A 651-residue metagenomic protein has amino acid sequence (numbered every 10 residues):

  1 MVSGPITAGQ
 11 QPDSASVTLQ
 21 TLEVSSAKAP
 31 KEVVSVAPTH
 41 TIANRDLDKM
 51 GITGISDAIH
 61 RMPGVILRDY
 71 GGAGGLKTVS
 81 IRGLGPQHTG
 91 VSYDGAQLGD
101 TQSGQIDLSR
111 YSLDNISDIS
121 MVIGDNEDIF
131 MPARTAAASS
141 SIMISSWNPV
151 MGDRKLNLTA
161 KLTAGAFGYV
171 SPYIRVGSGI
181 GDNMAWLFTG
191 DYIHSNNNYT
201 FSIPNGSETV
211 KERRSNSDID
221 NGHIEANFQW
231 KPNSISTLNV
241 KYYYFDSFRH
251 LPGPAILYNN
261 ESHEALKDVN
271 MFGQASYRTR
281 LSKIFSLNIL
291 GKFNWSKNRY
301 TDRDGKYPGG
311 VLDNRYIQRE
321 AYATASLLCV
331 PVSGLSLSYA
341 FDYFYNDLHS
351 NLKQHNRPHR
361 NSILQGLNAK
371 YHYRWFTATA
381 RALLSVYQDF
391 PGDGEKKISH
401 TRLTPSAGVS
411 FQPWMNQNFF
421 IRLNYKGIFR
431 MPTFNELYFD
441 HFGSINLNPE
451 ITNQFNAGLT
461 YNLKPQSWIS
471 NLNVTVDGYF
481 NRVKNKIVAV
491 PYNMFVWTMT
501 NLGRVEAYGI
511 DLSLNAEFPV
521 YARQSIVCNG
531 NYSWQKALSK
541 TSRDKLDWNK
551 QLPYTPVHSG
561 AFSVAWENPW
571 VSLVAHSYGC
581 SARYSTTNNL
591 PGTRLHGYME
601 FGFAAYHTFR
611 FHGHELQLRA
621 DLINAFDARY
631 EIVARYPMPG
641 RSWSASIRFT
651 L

Functional and structural regions predicted by a protein language model:
T21-K49: N-terminal periplasmic "start-of-domain" segments of outer-membrane beta-barrel proteins
S56, H60-Q97: Extracytoplasmic beta-strand/coil segments of soluble accessory domains associated with Gram-negative outer-membrane
L113-T159: A beta-strand signature from Gram-negative outer-membrane beta-barrel systems, especially the internal plug domain
Y199-F201, K211-N221, Q229-L287, F293-E320 (+2 more regions): Flexible loop and strand-edge segments within Gram-negative outer membrane beta-barrel domains
F248, Q388-D393, K397-L403, V409-N456 (+4 more regions): Surface-exposed extracellular loop regions of Gram-negative outer-membrane beta-barrel proteins, predominantly
I284-D302, I421-N424, E450-Y508, S513-E517: Membrane-embedded beta-barrel scaffold of Gram-negative outer-membrane proteins
S333, S338, W375-A378, N473-R482 (+3 more regions): Gram-negative outer-membrane beta-barrel transporters
G579-T586, R594-H596, A605-L651: C-terminal beta-signal and adjacent terminal beta-strands/loops of Gram-negative outer-membrane beta-barrel proteins
